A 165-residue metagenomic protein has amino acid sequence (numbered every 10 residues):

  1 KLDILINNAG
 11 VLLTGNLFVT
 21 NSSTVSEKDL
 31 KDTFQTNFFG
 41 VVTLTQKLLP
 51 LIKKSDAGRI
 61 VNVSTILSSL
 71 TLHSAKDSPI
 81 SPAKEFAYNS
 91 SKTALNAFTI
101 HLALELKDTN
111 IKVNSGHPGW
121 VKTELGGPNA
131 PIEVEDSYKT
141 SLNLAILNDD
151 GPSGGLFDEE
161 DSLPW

Functional and structural regions predicted by a protein language model:
K1-N7, L13, S26, D150: A glycine-rich helix->loop->beta "capping" turn within Rossmann-like NAD(P)(H)-dependent oxidoreductase domains
I6, L44-L48, I52, F98-T99: Hydrophobic positions on the long internal alpha-helix of Rossmann-like NAD(P)-dependent oxidoreductase domains
N7-N8, R59-T65, K112-H117: Structural signature of the Rossmann-like NAD(P)-dependent dehydrogenase/reductase core
V11-T14, F18-F34, K53-K107: Catalytic loop of short-chain dehydrogenase/reductase
S69, P118, K122-E124: Short, flexible catalytic-loop segment of classical short-chain dehydrogenase/reductase
T93, D108, S115, G127-W165: C-terminal helical subdomain
